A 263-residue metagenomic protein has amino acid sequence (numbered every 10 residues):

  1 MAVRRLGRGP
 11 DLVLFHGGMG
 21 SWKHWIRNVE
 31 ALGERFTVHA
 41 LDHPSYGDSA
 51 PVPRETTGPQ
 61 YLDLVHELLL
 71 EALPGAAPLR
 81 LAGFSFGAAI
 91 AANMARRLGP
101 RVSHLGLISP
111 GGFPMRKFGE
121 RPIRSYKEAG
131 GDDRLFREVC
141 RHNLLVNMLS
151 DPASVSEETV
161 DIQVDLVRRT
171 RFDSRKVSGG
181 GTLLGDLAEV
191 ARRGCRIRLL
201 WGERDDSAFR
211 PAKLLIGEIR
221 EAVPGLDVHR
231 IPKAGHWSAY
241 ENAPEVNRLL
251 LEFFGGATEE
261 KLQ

Functional and structural regions predicted by a protein language model:
A2-D48: Conserved HGGG/HGGXW glycine-rich cap/lid loop of the alpha/beta-hydrolase fold
H24-I26, S49-E55, R116-G119, R210-P211: Conserved catalytic-core motifs of eukaryotic protein kinase domains, centered on the activation segment
H39-A82, R97, R248: Active-site loop/oxyanion-hole signature of alpha/beta-hydrolase fold enzymes
G83, G87, A91: Gly/Ala-rich beta-loop-alpha elbow adjacent to hydrolase catalytic centers
A92-R96, S103-L135: Flexible "cap/lid" loop of the alpha/beta hydrolase fold
K117, L135-R193: Conserved alpha/beta-hydrolase catalytic His-Asp/Glu region
R198-A234: Conserved loop-alpha-helix segment in the C-terminal half of the alpha/beta-hydrolase fold that carries the catalytic
V223-Q263: Catalytic active-site module of serine/aspartate enzymes centered on a nucleophile-bearing elbow/loop
